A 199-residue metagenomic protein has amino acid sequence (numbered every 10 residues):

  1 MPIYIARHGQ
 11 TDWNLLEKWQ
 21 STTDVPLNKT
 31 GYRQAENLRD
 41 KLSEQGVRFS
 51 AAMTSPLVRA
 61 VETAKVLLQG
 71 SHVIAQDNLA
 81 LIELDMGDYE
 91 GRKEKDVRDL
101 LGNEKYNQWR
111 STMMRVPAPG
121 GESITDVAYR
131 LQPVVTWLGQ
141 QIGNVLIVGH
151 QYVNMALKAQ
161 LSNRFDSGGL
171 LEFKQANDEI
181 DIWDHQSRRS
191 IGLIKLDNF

Functional and structural regions predicted by a protein language model:
I3, Q141-Y152: Generic beta-sheet signal
I3, R7-H72: Active-site-proximal alpha-helix that buttresses catalytic centers in soluble enzyme cores
D12, R59-V61, E83-L84, V153-M155: Short, active-site-adjacent cap segments at secondary-structure transitions
Q45-A80, A159, I182-F199: Conserved histidine-centered catalytic loops in small-molecule metabolism enzymes
Q45-R48, L138-G143: Glycine-rich phosphate-binding loop signature in dinucleotide/nucleotide-binding domains
T54-S55, Y129, V148-G149: Short beta-strand scaffold positions
G70-R130, G192: Phosphate-handling substructures
R164-R189: Domain-level recognition of soluble alpha/beta enzyme cores, biased toward histidine phosphatases/phosphomutases
